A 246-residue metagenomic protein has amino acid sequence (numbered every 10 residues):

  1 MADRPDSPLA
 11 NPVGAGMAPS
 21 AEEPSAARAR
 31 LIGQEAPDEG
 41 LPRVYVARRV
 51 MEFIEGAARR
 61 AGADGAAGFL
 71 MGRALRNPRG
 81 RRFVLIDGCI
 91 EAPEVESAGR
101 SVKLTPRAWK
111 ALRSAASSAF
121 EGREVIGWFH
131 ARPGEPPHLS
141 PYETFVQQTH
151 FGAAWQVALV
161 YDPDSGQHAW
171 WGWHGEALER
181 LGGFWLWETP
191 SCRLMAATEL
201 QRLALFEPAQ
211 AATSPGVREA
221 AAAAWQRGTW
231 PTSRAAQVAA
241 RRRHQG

Functional and structural regions predicted by a protein language model:
A2-V125, G134-P231, A236: Conserved beta-strand-loop surface patch within small alpha/beta domains used for substrate/adaptor or ligand engagement
R234-G246: Membrane-anchoring helices that localize proteins to membranes
